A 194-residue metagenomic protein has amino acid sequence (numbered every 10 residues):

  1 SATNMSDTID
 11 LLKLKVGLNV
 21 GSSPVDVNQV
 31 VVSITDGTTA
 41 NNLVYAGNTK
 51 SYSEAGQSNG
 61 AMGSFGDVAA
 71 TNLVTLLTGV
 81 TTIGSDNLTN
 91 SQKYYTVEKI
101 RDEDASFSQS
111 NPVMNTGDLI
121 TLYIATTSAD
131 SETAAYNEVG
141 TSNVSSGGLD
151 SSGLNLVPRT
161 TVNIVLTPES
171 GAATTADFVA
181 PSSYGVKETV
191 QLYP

Functional and structural regions predicted by a protein language model:
S1-P194: N-terminal export/assembly leader peptides and their processing motifs that target proteins to secretory
